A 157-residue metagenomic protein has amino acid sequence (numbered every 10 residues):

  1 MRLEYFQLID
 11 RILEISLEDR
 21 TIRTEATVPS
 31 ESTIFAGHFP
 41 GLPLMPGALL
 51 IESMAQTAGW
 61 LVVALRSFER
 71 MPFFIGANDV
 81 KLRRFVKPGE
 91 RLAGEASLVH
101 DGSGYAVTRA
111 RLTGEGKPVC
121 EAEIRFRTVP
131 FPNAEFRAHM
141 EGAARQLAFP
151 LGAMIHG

Functional and structural regions predicted by a protein language model:
M1-L3, S67: Short aromatic-glycine motifs in intrinsically disordered, low-complexity regions
E4-M45: Catalytic strand-loop segment that frames the active site of acyl-thioester-processing enzymes
F6-L8, L92, A106: Hydrophobic core residues within well-ordered beta-strands of beta-rich domains
I9-D10, A77, V107, E121: Hydrophobic residues on conserved beta-strands that form the core of alpha/beta folds
R11-S16, D79, R84, L98-H100: A residue-level detector for short acidic-glycine micro-motifs
L17-T21, K87-P88, S97-G157: HotDog/MaoC-like acyl-thioester-processing domains
F39-P46, L50-W60, F74: Compact, glycine-rich, soluble single-domain proteins
T57-A93, E121-E123, R127-V129: Hydrophobic beta-strand-centered segment that forms part of the acyl-chain substrate-binding groove
